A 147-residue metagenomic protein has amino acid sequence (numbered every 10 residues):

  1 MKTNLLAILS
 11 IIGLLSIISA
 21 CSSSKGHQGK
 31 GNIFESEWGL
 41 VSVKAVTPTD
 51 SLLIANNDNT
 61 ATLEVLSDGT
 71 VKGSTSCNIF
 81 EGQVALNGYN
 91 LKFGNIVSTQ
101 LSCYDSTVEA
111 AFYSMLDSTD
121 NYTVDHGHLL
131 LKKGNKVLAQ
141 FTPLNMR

Functional and structural regions predicted by a protein language model:
T3-L6, C21-R147: Lipid interaction determinants
I8-I17: Bacterial N-terminal signal peptides
